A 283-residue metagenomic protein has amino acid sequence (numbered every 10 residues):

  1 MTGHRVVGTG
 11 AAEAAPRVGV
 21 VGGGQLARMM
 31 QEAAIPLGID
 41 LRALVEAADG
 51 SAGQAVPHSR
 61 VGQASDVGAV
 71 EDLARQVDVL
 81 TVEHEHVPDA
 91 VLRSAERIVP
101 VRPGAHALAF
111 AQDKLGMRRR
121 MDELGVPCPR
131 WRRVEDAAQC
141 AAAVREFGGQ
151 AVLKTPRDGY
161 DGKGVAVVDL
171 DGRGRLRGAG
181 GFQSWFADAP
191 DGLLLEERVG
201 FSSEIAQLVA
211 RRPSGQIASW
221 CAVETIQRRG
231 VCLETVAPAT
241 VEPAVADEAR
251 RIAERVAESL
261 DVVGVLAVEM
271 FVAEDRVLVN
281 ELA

Functional and structural regions predicted by a protein language model:
M1-R119, A138: ATP-binding N-terminal substructure of ATP-dependent carboxylate-amine bond-forming enzymes
A11, S202, V263-G264: Short solvent-exposed loop/turn micro-motifs enriched in small/polar/acidic residues
V21, V82, L153, E196 (+2 more regions): Active-site flanking residues adjacent to catalytic metal/cofactor-binding acidic residues
G38, V56, I98-V99, G125-C128 (+3 more regions): A generic structural signal for alpha->beta connector loops
D40-R42, D78-V79, P100, Q150-A151 (+5 more regions): Structural motif
F110-A206, A210-R229, L233-S259: Active-site nucleotide/adenylate-binding loops and adjacent lid/helix of ATP-dependent enzymes
D261-A283: Conserved metal-phosphate-binding beta-hairpin within the catalytic cores of diverse ATP-dependent phosphoryl-transfer
